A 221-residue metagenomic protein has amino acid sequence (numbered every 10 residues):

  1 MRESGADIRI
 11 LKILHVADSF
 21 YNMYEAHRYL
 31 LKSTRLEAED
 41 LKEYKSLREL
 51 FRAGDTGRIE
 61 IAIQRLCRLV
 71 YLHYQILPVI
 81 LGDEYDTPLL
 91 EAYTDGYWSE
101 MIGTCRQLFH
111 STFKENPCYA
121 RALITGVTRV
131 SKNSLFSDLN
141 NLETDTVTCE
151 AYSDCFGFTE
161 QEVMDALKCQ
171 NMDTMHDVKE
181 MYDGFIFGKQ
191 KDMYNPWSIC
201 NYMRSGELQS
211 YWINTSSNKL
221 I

Functional and structural regions predicted by a protein language model:
M1-I221: Phosphate-binding site recognition
